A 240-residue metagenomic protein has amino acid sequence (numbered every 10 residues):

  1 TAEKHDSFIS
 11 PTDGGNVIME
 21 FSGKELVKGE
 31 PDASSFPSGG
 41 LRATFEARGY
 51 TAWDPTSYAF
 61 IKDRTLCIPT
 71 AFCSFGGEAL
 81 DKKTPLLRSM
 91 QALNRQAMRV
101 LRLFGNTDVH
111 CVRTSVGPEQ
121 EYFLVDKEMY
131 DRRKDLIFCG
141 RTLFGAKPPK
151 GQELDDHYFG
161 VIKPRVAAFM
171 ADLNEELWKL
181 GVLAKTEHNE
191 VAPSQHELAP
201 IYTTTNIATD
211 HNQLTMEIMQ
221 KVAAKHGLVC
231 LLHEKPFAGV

Functional and structural regions predicted by a protein language model:
T1-L232, G239-V240: Glycine-rich, acidic/polar active-site loops that bind/position phosphate-bearing ligands
